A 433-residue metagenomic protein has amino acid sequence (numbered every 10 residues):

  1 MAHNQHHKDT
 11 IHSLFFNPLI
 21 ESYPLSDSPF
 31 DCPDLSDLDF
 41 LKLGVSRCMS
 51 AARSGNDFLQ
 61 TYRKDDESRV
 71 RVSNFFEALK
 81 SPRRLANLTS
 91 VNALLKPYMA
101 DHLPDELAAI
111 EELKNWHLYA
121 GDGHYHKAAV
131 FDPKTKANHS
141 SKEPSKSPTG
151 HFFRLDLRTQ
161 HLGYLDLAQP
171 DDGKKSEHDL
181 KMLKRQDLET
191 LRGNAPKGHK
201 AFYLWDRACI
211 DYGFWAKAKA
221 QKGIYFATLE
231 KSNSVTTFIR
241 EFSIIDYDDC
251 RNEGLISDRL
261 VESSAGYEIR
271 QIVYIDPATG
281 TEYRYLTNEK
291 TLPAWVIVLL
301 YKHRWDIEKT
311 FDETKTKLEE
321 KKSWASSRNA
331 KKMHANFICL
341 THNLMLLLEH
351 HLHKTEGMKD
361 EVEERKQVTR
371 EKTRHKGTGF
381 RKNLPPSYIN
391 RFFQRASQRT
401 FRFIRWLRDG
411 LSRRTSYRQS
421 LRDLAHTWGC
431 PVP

Functional and structural regions predicted by a protein language model:
M1-S26, C32-D34, S243-Y274, A278 (+3 more regions): A short, flexible helix-boundary coil/loop motif
F40-A52: Short, amphipathic alpha-helical "recognition" segments used to contact nucleic acids or chromatin
L43, F58-L59, V70-F76, W116-H126 (+8 more regions): Short, conserved catalytic/metal-binding motifs centered on acidic residues
M49-K64: Short, charged amphipathic recognition helices of the HTH superfamily and cognate SANT/SANTA-like modules
F76-L157: Active-site-proximal, Lys/Arg-enriched surface segment that forms a nucleic-acid-binding/basic interface patch
V91, L167-T281: An internal, acidic/charged active-site-proximal segment that coordinates divalent cations and/or engages
G280-I307: A conserved active-site cap/scaffold subdomain adjacent to cofactor or substrate pockets
I297-A325: Short amphipathic alpha-helical "interface-anchor" segments enriched in bulky aromatics
